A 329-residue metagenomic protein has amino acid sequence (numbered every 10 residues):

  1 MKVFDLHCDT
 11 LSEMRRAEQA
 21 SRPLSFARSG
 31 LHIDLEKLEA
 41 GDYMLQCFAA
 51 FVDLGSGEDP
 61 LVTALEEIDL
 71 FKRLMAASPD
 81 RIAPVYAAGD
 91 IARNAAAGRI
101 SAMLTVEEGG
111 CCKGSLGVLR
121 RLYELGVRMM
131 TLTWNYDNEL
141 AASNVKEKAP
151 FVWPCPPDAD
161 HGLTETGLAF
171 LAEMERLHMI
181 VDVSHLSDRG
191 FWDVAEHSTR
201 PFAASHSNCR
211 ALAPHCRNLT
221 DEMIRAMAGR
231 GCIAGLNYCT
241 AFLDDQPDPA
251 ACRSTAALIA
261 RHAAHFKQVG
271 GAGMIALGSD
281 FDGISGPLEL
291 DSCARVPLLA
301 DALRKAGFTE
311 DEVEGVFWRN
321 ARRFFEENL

Functional and structural regions predicted by a protein language model:
K2-D5, L45, S101-T105, R128-M129 (+4 more regions): Structural preference for beta-strand elements that scaffold enzyme active sites
H7, L38, A87, G126 (+6 more regions): Conserved, mostly hydrophobic/aromatic
D9-L11, F51-D53, A87, E107-G109 (+6 more regions): Active-site beta-loop-alpha junctions enriched in small/polar residues
Q19-A40, L298-A300: Short catalytic helix/loop segments, enriched in acidic residues and glycine and frequently bearing histidine
G30-H32, E36-R120, L132-R176, R189-W192: A metal-dependent hydrolase metal-coordination microenvironment
G114-E124, K148-A203, C216-G231, A257-G273: Histidine/acidic residue-rich metal-binding segments in metalloenzymes
Y238, G270-C293: Short acidic/histidine-rich active-site segments
D291-L329: Mid-to-C-terminal alpha-helical segments outside catalytic/metal-binding sites
